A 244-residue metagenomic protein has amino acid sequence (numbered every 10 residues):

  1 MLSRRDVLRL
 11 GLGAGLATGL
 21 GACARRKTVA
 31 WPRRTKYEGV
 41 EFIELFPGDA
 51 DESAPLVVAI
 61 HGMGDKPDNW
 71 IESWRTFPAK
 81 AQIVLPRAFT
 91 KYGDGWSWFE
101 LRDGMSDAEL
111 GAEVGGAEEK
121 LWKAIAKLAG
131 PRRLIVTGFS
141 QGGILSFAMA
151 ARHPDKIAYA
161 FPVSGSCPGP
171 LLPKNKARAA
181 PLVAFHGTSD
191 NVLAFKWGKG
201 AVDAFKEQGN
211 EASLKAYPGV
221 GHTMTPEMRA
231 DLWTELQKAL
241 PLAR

Functional and structural regions predicted by a protein language model:
D6-R25: N-terminal export signals
T35-F46, A54-G130: Serine-hydrolase catalytic machinery in alpha/beta-hydrolase-like enzymes
G138-G142: Gly/Ala-rich beta-loop-alpha elbow adjacent to hydrolase catalytic centers
G143-R152: Short glycine-enriched nucleophile-adjacent loop and the immediately C-terminal alpha-helix near the catalytic center
K156-G165: A conserved short beta-strand
A184-H186: Short beta-strand/loop motif that positions the catalytic acidic residue of the alpha/beta-hydrolase fold
S189-L193: Acidic catalytic loop of the alpha/beta-hydrolase fold
K196-V202, K206-R244: C-terminal catalytic histidine-bearing segment of alpha/beta-hydrolase fold enzymes
